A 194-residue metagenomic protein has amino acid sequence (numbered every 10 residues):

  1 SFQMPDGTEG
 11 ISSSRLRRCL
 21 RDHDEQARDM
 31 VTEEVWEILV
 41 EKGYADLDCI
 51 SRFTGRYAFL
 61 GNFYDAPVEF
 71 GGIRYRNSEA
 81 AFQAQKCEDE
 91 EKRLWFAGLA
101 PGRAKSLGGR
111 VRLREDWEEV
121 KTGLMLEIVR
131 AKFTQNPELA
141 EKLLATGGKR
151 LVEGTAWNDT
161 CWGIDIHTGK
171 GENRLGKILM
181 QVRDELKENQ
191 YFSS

Functional and structural regions predicted by a protein language model:
S1-L47: Classical nucleotidyltransferase
L47-S194: Charged, low-complexity intrinsically disordered segments
